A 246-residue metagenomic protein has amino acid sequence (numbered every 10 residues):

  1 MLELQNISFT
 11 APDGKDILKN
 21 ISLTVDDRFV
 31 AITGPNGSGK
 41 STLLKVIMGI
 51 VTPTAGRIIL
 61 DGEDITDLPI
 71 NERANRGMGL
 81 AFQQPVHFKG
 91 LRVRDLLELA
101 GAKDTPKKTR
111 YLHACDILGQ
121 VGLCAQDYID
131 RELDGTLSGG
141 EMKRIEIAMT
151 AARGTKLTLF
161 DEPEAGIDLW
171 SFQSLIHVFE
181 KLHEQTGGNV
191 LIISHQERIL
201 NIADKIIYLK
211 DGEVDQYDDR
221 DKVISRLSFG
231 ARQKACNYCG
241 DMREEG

Functional and structural regions predicted by a protein language model:
L2-L4, D16-N20, I167: Conserved structural motif at the start of ABC-family nucleotide-binding domains
T33-P35: The feature captures the beta-strand-to-loop junction immediately N-terminal to the Walker
M48: Helix-to-loop junction immediately C-terminal to a conserved catalytic motif
D64-G79: ABC ATPase NBD coupling module
Q84, G90-K103: Q-loop/switch helix immediately C-terminal to the Walker
T150-A151: ABC ATPase C-loop
E162-P163: Walker B catalytic motif
E213-N237: Conserved beta-strand-loop-alpha-helix hinge in the C-terminal portion of ABC ATPase nucleotide-binding domains
